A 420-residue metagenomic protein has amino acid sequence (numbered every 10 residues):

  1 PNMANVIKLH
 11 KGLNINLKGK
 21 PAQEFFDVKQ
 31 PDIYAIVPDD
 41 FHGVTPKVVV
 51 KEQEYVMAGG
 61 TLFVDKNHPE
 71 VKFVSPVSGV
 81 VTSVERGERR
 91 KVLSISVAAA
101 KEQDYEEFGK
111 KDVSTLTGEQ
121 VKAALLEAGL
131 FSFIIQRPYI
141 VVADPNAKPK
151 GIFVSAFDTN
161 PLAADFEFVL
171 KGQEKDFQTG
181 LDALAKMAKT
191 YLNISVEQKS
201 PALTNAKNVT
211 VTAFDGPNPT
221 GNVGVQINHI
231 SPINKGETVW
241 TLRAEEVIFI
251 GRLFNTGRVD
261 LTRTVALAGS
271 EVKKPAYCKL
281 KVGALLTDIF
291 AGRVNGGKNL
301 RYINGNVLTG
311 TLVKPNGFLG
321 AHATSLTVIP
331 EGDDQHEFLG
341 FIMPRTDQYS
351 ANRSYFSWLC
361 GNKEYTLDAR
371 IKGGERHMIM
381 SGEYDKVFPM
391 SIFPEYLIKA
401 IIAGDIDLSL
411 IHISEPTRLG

Functional and structural regions predicted by a protein language model:
P1-N2, I413: N-terminal amphipathic/basic-hydrophobic helices that include classical n-h-c signal peptides and signal-anchor
M3-V49, V64, F214: N-terminal, Lys/Arg-enriched amphipathic/low-complexity engagement segments that precede the first folded domain
P31-A35, T45-K47, Q53, M57 (+3 more regions): A common structural microfeature
D40-V44, V56-G59, H68, K72-S83: Generic structural motif
V44-T45, V49, K66, D104-D112: Aromatic/His-enriched, Gly/Pro-containing loop or helix-boundary segments that lie immediately adjacent to catalytic
V50-V64, S83, E415: Short, well-structured beta-strand-loop connectors
V71, V84-S414, R418: Buried, small/hydrophobic-residue-enriched core segments of structured protein domains
